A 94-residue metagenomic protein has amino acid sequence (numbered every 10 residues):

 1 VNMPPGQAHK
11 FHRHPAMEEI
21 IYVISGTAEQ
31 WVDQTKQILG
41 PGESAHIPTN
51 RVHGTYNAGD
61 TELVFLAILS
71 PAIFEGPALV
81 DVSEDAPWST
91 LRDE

Functional and structural regions predicted by a protein language model:
V1, G54-E94: Double-stranded beta-helix
V1, I21, A45: Conserved GNAT-family N-acetyltransferase fold
V1-H14: Conserved short histidine dyad/triad with adjacent acidic residue
K10-F11, Q30-W31, I47, H53-G59: Short beta-strand His + acidic residue motifs that chelate non-heme Fe in jelly-roll/DSBH and cupin folds
A16-A28, D33: Glycine- and acidic-residue-biased ligand/ion/polar-headgroup-sensing regions
Q34-N50: Short acidic-glycine-tyrosine-enriched beta hairpin
